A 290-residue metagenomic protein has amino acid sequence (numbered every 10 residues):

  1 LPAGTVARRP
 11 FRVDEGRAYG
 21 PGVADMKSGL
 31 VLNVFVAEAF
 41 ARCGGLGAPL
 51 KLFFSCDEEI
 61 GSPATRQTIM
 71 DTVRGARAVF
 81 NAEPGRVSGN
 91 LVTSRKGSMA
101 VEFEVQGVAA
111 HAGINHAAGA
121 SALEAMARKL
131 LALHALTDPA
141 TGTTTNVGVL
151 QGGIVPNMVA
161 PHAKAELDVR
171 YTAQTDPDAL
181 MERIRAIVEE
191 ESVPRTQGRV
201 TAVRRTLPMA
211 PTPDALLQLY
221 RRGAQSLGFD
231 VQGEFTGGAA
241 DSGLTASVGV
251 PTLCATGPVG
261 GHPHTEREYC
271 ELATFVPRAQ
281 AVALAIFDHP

Functional and structural regions predicted by a protein language model:
L1-P21, A41-L46, S242: Acidic/His- and Gly-rich active-site-bordering loop/insert found across diverse amide/peptide-bond hydrolases
P2-A3, R9-F11, R42-C43, M70-D71 (+3 more regions): Short secondary-structure boundary/capping segments
A7, D14-E15, L46-L50, R74-R77 (+2 more regions): Short coil/turn connectors at secondary-structure junctions
R17-V31, H111: Glycine/serine-rich anion-binding loops at beta->alpha junctions that coordinate negatively charged ligand groups
A18, D25, R77-N81, E102 (+1 more regions): Short glycine-aspartate micro-motif
P21, F53-S55, E234-T236: Structural motif
M26-K96, P290: Acidic/histidine-rich catalytic neighborhood of metal-dependent amide-processing enzymes
P84-V87, T93, A100-P290: Metal-dependent amide/peptide-bond hydrolase catalytic core, centered on the "pita-bread" metallohydrolase fold
